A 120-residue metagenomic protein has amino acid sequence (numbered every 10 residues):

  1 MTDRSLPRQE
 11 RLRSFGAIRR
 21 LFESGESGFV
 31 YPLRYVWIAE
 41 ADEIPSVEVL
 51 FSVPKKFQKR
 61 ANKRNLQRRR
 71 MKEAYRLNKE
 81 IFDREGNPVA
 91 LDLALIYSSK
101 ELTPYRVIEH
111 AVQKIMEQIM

Functional and structural regions predicted by a protein language model:
M1-M120: Positively charged, solvent-exposed patches that mediate nucleic-acid binding
